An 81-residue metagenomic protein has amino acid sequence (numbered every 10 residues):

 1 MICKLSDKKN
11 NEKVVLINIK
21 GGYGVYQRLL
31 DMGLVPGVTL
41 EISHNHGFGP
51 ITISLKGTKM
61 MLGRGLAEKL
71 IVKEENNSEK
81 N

Functional and structural regions predicted by a protein language model:
M1-D7, K56, L62: Ubiquitin-like/PB1-type beta-grasp interaction modules and other compact soluble beta-rich domains
I2, G24-R28: Short alpha-helix capping/helix-loop boundary micro-motifs
L5, L29-G33: Short, surface-exposed secondary-structure edge patches
I51-N81: C-terminal structural segments of small proteins and small subunits
